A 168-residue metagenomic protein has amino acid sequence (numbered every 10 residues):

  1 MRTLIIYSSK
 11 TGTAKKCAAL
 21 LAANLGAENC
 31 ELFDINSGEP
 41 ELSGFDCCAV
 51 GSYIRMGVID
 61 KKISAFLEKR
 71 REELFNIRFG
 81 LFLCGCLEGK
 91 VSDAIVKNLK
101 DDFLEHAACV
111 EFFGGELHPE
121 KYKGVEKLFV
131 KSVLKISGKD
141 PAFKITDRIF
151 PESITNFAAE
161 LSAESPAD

Functional and structural regions predicted by a protein language model:
R2-A27: N-terminal beta1-alpha1 ligand-phosphate binding loop
I6, F33, F82: The conserved SAM/SAH-binding core of class I Rossmann-like methyltransferase domains, concentrating on the hydrophobic
N24, E28, M56-D168: FMN-binding flavodoxin-like domain, especially the glycine-rich phosphate-binding loop
E28-P40: A short, well-structured beta->alpha microelement
S43-G44: Alpha-helix C-terminal capping/helix-to-coil transition sites in glycosyltransferase folds
